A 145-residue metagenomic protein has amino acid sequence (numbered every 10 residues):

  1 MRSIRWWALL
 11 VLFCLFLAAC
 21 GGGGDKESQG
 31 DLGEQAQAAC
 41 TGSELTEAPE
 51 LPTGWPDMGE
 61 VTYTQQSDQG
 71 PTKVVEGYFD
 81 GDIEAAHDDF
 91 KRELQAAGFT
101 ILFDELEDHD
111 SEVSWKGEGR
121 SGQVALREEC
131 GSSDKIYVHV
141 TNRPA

Functional and structural regions predicted by a protein language model:
R2-V11, F16, G21-A145: An acidic-aromatic pocket/loop used at catalytic or ligand-binding sites
